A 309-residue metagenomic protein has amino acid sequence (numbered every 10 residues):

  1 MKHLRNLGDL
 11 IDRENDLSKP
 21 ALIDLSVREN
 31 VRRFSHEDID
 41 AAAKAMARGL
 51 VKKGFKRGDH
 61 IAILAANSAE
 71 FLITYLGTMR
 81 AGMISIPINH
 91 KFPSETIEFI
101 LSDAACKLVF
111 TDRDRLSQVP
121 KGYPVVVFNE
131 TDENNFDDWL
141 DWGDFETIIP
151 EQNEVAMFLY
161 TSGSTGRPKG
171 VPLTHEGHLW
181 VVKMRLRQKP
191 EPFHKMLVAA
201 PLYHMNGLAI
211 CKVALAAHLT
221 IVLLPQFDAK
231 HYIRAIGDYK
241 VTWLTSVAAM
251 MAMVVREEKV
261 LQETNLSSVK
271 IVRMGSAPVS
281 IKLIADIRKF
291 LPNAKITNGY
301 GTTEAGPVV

Functional and structural regions predicted by a protein language model:
M1-I23, A41: A short N-terminal helical cap/helix-turn-helix that marks the beginning of AMP-binding/adenylate-forming
S18-P20, W142-Y160, R167, K189-K195: Conserved pre-ATP/AMP-binding loop-to-beta segment of ANL
L22-S68, L72, L76, P93-E98: Conserved AMP-binding/adenylate-forming core of the ANL superfamily
S26-R28, D114-Q152, E258: ANL superfamily adenylate-forming
R33-E37, A156-W180: Conserved AMP-binding A3 loop
H60, A66-I86, H90-S94, D103-L108 (+3 more regions): A short helix-loop-beta submotif of the ANL/AMP-binding
L179-K195, Y203-T242, E257: Conserved AMP-binding/adenylation subdomain of ANL enzymes
A216, V241-T245, K259-V309: Gly/Ser/Thr-rich phosphate-binding loop
